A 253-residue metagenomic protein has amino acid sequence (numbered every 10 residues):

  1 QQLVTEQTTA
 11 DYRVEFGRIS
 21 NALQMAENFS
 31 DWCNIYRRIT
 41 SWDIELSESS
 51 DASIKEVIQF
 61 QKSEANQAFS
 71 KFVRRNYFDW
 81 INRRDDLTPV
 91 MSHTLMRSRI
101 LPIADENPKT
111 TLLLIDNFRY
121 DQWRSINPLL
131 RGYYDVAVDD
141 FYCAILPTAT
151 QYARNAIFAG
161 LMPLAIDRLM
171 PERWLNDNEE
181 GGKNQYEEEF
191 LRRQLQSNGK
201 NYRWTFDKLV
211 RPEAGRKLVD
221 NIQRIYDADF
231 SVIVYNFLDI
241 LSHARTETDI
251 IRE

Functional and structural regions predicted by a protein language model:
Q1-T110, N117-E253: …; additionally, a secondary subgroup of soluble metalloenzymes is captured
